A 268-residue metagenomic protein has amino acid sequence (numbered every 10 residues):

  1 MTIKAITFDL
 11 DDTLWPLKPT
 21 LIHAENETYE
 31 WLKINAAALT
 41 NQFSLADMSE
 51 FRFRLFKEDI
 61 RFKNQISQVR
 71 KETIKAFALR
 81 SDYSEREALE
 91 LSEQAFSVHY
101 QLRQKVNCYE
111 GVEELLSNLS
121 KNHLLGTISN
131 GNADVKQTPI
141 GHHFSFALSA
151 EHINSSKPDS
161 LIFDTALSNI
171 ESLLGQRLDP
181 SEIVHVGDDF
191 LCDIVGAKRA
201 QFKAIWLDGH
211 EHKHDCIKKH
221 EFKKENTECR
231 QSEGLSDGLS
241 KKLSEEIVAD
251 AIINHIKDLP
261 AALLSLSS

Functional and structural regions predicted by a protein language model:
M1-I6, K18, I34, N41 (+2 more regions): Asp-based, Mg2+/Mn2+-dependent phosphohydrolase catalytic module
T2-E110: N-terminal helical cap/lid subdomain that shapes the substrate entry/recognition surface in HAD-like hydrolases
